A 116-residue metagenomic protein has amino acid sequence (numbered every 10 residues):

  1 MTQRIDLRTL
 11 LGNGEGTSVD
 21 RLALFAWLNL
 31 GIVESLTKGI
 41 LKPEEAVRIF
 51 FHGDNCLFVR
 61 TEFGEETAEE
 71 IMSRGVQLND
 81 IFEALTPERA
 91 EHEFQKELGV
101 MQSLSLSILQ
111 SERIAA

Functional and structural regions predicted by a protein language model:
M1-A116: Acidic, Ser/Pro/Thr-rich low-complexity regulatory regions and the short amphipathic helical interaction modules they
